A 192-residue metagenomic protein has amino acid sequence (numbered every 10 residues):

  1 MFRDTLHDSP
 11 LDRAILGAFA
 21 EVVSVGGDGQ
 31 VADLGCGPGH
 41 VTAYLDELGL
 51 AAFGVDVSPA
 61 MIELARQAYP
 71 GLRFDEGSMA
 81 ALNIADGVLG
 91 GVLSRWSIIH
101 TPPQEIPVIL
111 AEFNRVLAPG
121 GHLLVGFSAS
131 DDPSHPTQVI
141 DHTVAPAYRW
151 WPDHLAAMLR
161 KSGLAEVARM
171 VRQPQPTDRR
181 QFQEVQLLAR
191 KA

Functional and structural regions predicted by a protein language model:
M1-G27, D131: Conserved class I S-adenosyl-L-methionine
Q30-A81: Class I SAM-dependent methyltransferase SAM/SAH-binding core
A80-V92: A short acidic, Gly/Pro-enriched loop at the edge of an enzyme's catalytic core that lines a small-molecule cofactor
P107-P119: A short glycine-rich, Lys/Arg-flanked "PGG" loop and its adjoining helix->strand segment in the class I
G120-F127: Conserved beta-strand signature within the Rossmann-like core of class I S-adenosyl-L-methionine
S128-P146: Short, glycine-/aromatic-enriched active-site segment of Class I SAM-dependent methyltransferases
A147-S162: Short alpha-helix
Q175-A192: Core SAM-dependent methyltransferase catalytic element
